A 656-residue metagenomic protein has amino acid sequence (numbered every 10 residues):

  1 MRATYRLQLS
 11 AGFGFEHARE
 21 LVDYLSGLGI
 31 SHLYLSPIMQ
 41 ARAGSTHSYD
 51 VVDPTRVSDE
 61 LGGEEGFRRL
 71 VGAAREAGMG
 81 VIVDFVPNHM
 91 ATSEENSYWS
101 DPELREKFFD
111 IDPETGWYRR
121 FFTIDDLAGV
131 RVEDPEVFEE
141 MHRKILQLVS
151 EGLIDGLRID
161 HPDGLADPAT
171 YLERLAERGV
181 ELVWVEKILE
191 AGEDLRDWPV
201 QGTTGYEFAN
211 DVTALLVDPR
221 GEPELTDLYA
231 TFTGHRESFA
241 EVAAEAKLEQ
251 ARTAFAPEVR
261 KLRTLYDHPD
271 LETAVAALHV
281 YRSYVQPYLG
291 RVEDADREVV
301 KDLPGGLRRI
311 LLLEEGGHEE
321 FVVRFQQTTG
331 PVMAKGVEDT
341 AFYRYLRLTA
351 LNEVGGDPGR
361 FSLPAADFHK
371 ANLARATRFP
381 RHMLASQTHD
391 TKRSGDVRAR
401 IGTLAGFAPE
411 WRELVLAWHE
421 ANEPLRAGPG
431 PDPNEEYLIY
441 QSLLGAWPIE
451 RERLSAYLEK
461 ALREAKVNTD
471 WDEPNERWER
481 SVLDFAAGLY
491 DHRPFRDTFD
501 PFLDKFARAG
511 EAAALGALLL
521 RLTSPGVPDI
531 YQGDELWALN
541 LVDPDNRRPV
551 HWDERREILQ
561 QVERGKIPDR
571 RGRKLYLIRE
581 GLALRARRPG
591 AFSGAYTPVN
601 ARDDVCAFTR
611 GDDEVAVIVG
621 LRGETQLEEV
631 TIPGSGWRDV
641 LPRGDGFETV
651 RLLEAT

Functional and structural regions predicted by a protein language model:
M1-F122, E151, H161-T226: Acidic/aromatic-lined carbohydrate-recognition and catalytic surfaces of CAZymes acting on diverse glycans
P113-I145, T231-A243, K247-Q250, A254 (+1 more regions): Active-site cores of enzymes that catalyze phosphoryl transfer or operate on phosphate-rich substrates
P168, E181, A214-E241, A246-H268 (+4 more regions): Polyanionic (Asp/Glu-rich) segments that form extended negatively charged tracts
V275-S283, R381-V397, I439-I449, A517-D545: Conserved phosphate/anionic-ligand binding catalytic regions in large, soluble enzymes, centered on
K301-R308, G316, H382, V397-A507 (+2 more regions): Extended, charge-enriched "interface" segments that sit outside catalytic cores
F485-L503, R571-Y596: Amphipathic alpha-helical
R573, P598-E629: Carbohydrate-binding surface patches
R638-T656: C-terminal beta-strand-rich structural cap/linker in extracellular carbohydrate-active enzymes
